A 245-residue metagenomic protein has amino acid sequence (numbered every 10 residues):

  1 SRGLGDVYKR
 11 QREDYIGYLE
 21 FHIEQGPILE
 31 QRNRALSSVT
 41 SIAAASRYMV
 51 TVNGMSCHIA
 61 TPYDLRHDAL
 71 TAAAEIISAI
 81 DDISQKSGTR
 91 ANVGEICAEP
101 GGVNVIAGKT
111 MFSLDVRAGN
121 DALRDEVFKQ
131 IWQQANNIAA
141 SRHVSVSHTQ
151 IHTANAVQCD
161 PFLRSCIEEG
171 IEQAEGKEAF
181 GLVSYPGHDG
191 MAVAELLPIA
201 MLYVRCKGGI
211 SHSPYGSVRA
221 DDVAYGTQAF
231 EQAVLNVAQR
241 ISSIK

Functional and structural regions predicted by a protein language model:
G3-Y8: Short, small-residue-biased leader/transition segments that mark boundaries at the very start of proteins
K9, D81-E95, I138-T149, E175-V183 (+1 more regions): Flexible, glycine/charged-enriched surface loops at secondary-structure junctions
E13-I16, I28-N33, T40-I42, Y63-E95 (+1 more regions): Acidic-enriched catalytic cores of C-N bond-cleaving enzymes acting on peptides and small amides
Y18-E24, T51-N53, Y203-R205: Short beta-strand segments
L36-T40, E99-V105: Short beta-strand/turn micro-motifs at beta-sheet edges
S46-V52, T61-I83, L114, V193 (+1 more regions): Alpha-helical metal-binding/catalytic segments enriched in His/Glu/Asp
N92-G102, S113-D115, G119, S145-R164 (+2 more regions): A short beta-alpha structural unit
G108, A179-A229, V234-V237: Zn-dependent metallopeptidase/amidohydrolase metal-coordination segment
